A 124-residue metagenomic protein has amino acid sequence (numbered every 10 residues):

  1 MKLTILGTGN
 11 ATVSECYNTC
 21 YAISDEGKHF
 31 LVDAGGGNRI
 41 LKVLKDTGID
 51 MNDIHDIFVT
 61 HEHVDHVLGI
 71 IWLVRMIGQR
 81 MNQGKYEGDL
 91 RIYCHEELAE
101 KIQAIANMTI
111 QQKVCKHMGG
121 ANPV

Functional and structural regions predicted by a protein language model:
M1-T47: Conserved beta-strand hairpin/beta-sheet module of binuclear metal-dependent hydrolase folds, prominently
G9-A11, V64, I92, L98-A99: Short histidine/acidic/glycine/proline-rich micro-motifs that form metal- and phosphate-coordinating active-site loops
A22-E26, D50-I54, M76-G78, Q111-V114: Short, low-complexity, polar/charged sequence segments that are solvent-exposed and flexible
G27, G36, H63, E96-L98: Short, flexible active-site-adjacent loop segments at beta-strand->alpha-helix junctions, enriched in small/polar
N38-L90: Active-site metal-binding motif and surrounding structural segment of the metallo-beta-lactamase
Y86-V124: Metallo-beta-lactamase
